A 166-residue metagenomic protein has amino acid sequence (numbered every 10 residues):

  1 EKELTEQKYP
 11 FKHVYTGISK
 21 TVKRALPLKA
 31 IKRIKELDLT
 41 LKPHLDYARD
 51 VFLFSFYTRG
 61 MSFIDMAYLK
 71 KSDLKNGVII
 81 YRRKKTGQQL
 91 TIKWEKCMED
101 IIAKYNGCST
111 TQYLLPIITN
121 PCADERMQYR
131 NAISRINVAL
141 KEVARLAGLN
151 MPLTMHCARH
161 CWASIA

Functional and structural regions predicted by a protein language model:
L4-F63: Basic, Lys/Arg- and aromatic-enriched nucleic-acid-binding interface segment
E6, K12-H13, T58, Y68-K104: Conserved tyrosine-mediated DNA breakage-rejoining catalytic core shared by Y-recombinases
T21, L39-P43, I80-K93, A123-A132 (+1 more regions): Short, contiguous acidic/charged loop-to-helix segments that flank catalytic cores in large enzymes
L26-K29, D46-R49, M61, K93-D100 (+3 more regions): Generic recognition of stable, solvent-exposed alpha-helical segments in well-folded globular domains
K29-I31, A48-L53, N76, G87-Q89 (+3 more regions): Active-site lining segments that contact anionic ligands and/or coordinate catalytic metals
A30-I31, E95-N150: Active-site/catalytic core of tyrosine-dependent DNA strand-transfer enzymes
E36, T40-P43, C108, N137-A166: Short, basic (Lys/Arg/His-rich) helix/loop patches that form interaction surfaces in the mid-to-C-terminal regions
F54-S55, L69, I165-A166: Short alpha-helical segment immediately N-terminal to, or the first helix within, an HTH/HTH-like DNA-binding domain
